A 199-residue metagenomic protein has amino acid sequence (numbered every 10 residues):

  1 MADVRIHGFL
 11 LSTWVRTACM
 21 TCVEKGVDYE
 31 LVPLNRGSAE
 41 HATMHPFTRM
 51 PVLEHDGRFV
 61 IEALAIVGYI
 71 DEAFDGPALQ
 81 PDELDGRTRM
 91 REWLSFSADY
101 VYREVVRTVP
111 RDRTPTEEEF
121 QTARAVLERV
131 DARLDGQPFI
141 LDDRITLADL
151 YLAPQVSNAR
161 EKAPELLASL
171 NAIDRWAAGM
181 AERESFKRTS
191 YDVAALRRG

Functional and structural regions predicted by a protein language model:
M1-A125, D131: GST-like domain detector, emphasizing the conserved glutathione-binding G-site in the N-terminal thioredoxin-like
V15-T17, E161, Y191: Generic domain-boundary/flexible-linker signal
V32, A63, R144, S190-Y191: Residue-level detector of family-conserved "landmark" positions at structurally sensitive sites
D56, A153, D192: Conserved residues at the C-terminal ends of beta-strands
D82-E83, R188-L196: Short, flexible loop/turn segments with low-complexity composition
L94-E184, T189: GST-like fold's C-terminal all-alpha helical module
T114-P115, A194-G199: Carbohydrate-binding/catalytic loop surfaces
